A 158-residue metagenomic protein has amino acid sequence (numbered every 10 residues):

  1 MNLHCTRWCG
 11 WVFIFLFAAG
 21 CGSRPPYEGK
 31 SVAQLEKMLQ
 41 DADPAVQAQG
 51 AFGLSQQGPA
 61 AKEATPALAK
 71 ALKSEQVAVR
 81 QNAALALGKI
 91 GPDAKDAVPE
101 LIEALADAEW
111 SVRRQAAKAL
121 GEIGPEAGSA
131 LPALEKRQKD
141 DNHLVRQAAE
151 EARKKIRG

Functional and structural regions predicted by a protein language model:
M1-G10: Bacterial N-terminal signal peptides that target proteins for export
I14-F15: Sec-dependent N-terminal signal peptides
A18-G20: C-terminal motif of bacterial Sec signal peptides marking the signal peptidase cleavage site
G22-Y27, A45-A60, K70, A78-D93 (+2 more regions): Structural detector for internal amphipathic alpha-helices that build alpha-solenoid repeat scaffolds
E28-M38, P59-L72, P92-L105, E126-R137: Amphipathic alpha-helical scaffolding segments comprising HEAT/armadillo-like alpha-solenoid repeats
A42-D43, E75-Q76, A108-E109, D141-N142: Short inter-helical turns and helix N-cap capping residues of alpha-solenoid HEAT/ARM repeat scaffolds
Q138-E150: Short glycine/proline-enriched turn or capping motifs at secondary-structure junctions
